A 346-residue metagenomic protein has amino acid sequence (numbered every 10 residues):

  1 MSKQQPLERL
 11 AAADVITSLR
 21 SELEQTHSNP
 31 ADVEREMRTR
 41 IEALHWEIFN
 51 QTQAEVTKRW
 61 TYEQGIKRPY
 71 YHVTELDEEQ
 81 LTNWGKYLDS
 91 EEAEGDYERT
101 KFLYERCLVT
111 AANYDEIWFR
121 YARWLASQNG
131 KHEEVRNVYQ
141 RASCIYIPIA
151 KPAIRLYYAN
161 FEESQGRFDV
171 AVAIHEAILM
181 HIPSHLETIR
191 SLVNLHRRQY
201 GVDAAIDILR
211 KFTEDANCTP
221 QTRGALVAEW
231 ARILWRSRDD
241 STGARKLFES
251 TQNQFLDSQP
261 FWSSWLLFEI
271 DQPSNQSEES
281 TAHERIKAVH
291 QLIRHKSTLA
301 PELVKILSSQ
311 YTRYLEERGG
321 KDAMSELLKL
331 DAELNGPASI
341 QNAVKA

Functional and structural regions predicted by a protein language model:
M1-A346: Polyampholytic low-complexity alpha-helical segments
